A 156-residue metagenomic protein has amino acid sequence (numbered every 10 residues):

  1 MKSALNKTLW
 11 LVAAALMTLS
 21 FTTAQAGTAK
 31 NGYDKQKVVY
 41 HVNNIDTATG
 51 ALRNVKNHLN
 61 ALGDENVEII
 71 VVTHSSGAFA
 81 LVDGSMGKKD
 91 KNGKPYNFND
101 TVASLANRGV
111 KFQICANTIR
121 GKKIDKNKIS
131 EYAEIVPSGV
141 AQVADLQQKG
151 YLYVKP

Functional and structural regions predicted by a protein language model:
M1-L11: Bacterial N-terminal signal peptides that target proteins for export
L5, A14-L16, Q25: Intrinsic disorder/low-complexity segments
W10-S20: Bacterial N-terminal signal peptides
A24-P156: Secreted/extracellular ectodomain signature
